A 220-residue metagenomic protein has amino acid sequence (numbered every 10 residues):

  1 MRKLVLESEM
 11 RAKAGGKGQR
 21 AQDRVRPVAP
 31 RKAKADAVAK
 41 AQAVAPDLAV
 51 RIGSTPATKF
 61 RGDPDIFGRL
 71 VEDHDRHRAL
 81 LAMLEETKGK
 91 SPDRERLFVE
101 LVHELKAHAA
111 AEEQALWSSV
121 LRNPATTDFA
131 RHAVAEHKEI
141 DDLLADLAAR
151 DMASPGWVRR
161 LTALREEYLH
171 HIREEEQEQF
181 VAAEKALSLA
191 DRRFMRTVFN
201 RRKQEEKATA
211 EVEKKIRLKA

Functional and structural regions predicted by a protein language model:
R2-A220: Small-residue-biased structural context
